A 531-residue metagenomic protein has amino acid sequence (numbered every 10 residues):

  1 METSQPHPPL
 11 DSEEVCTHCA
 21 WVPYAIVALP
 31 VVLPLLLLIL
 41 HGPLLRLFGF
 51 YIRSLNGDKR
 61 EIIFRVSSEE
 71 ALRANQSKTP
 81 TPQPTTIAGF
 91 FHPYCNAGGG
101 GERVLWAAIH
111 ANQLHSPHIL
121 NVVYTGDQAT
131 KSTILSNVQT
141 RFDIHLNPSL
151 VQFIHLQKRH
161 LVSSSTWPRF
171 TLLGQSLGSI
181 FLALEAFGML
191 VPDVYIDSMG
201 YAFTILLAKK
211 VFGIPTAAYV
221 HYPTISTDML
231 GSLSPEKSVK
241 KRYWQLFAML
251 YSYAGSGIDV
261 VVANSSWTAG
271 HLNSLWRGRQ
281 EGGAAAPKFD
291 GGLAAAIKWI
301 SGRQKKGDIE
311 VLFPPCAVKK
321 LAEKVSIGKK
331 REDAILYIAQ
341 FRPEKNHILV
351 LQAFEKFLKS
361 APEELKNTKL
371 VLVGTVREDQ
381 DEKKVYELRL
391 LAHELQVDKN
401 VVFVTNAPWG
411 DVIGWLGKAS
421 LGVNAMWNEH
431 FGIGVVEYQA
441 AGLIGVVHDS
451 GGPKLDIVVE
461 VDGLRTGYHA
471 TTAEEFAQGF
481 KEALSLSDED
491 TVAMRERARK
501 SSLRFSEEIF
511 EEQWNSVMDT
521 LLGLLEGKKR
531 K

Functional and structural regions predicted by a protein language model:
L184, T224, E236-V261, W267-G270 (+1 more regions): Membrane-proximal helix-turn-helix segments that form the acceptor-binding/catalytic region of lipid-linked
V194-I196, K209-K237: Active-site proximal beta-strand in glycosyltransferases
V260-V262, C316-K320, K324-K345, L351-E355 (+1 more regions): Conserved donor-binding/catalytic core segment of Leloir-type glycosyltransferases
E382-G410, R530: Nucleotide-activated donor-binding/catalytic signature segment of Leloir-type glycosyltransferases, i.e., the conserved
N406, G414-A419: Short alpha-helical donor nucleotide-sugar binding micro-motif in glycosyltransferases
W427: Aromatic "clamp/platform" in nucleotide-sugar-dependent glycosyltransferases that forms part of the donor/acceptor
K454-S485, E489: Change "using UDP/GDP/dTDP sugars" to "using nucleotide sugars
T471, S485-K531: A charged, aromatic-enriched C-terminal amphipathic alpha-helix characteristic of glycosyltransferases across folds
